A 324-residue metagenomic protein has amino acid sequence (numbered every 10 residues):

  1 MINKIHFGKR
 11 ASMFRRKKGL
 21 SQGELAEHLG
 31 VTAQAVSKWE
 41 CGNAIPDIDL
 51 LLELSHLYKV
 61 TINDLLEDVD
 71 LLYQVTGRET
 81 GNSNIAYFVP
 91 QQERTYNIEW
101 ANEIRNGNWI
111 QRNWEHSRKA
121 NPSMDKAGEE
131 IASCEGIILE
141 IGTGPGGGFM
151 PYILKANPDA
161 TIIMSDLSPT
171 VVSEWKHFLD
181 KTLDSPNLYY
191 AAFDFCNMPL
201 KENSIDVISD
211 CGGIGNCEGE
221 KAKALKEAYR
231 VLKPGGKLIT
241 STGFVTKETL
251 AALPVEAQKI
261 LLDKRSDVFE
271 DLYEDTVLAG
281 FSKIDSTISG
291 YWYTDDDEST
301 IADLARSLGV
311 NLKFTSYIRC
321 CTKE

Functional and structural regions predicted by a protein language model:
M1-K17: A short, Lys/Arg-rich alpha-helix, primarily the initiator
Q74-E135, Y152, V171: Conserved class I S-adenosyl-L-methionine
L139, G144-N197: Class I SAM-dependent methyltransferase SAM/SAH-binding core
C196-I208: A short acidic, Gly/Pro-enriched loop at the edge of an enzyme's catalytic core that lines a small-molecule cofactor
D206-E220: A short SAM/SAH-binding and catalytic strip from SAM-dependent methyltransferases
A222-P234: A short glycine-rich, Lys/Arg-flanked "PGG" loop and its adjoining helix->strand segment in the class I
I239-D263: Conserved class I S-adenosyl-L-methionine
K264-G280, D285-T287: Short alpha-helix
